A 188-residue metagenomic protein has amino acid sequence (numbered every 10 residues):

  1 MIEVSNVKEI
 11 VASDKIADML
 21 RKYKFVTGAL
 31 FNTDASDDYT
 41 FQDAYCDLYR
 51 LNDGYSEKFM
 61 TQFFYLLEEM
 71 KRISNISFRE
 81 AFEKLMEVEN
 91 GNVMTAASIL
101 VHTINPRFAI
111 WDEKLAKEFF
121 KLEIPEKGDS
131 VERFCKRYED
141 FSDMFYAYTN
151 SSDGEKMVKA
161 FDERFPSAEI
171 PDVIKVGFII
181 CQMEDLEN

Functional and structural regions predicted by a protein language model:
M1-E89, P106-N188: An N-terminal alpha-helical hairpin/helix-loop-helix interaction module that forms a charged, gly/pro-flexible surface
I99: Cytochrome P450 catalytic-core helices
T103: Short, solvent-exposed loop/turn segments at secondary-structure junctions
